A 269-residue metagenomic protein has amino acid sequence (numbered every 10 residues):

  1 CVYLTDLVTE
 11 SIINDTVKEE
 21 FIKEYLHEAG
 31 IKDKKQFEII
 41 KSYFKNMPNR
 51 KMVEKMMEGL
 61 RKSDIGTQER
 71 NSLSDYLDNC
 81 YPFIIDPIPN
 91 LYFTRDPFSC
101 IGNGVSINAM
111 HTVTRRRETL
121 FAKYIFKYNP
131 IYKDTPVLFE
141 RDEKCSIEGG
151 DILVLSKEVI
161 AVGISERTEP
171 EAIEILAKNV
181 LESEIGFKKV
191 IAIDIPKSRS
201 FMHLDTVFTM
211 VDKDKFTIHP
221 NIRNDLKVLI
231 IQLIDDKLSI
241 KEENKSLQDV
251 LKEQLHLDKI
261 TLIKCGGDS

Functional and structural regions predicted by a protein language model:
C1-S269: The feature marks the mature, well-folded catalytic cores of soluble enzymes
